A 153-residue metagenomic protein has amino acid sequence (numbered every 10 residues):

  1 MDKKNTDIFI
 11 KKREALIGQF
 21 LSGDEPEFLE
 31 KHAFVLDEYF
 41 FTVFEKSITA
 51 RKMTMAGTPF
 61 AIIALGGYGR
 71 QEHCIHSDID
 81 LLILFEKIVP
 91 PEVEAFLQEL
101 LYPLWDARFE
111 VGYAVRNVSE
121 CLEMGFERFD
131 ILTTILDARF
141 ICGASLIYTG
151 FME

Functional and structural regions predicted by a protein language model:
M1-F28, K87, R116, E120-E153: Generic start-of-chain signal for non-secretory N-termini
M1-R51, M55-P59, H76: N-terminal regions immediately upstream of nucleotidyltransferase
A33-F41, S47, T54, E92-G150: Conserved catalytic core of two-metal-ion nucleotidyltransferases
F41-E94: Active-site nucleotide-donor binding segment shared across nucleotidyl transfer reactions
